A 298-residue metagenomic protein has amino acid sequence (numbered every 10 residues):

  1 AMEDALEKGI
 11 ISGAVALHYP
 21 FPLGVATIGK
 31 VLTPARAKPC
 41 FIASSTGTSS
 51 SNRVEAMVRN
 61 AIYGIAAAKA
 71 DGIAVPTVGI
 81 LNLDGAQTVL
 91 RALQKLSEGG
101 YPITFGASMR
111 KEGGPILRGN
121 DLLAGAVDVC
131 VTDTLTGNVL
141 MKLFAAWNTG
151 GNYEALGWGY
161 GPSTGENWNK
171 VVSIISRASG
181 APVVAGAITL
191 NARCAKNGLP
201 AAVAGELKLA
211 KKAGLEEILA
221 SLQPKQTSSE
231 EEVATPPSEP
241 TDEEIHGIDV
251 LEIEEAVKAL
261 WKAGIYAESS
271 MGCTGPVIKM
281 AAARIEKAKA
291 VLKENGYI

Functional and structural regions predicted by a protein language model:
A1-I10, S50-R53, K111-A124, L156-Y160: Glycine-rich oxoanion-binding loops at beta->alpha junctions
A1-P39: N-terminal glycine-rich phosphate/adenylate-binding segment common to multiple enzyme folds
A37-C40, A124-E216: Glycine-rich phosphate/nucleotide-binding loop
S51-M109: Glycine-rich phosphate/diphosphate-binding loop of Rossmann-like nucleotide-binding domains
D71-V78, P102-K111, S163, N197-G214 (+1 more regions): Flexible, glycine/charged-enriched surface loops at secondary-structure junctions
V89-T149, E239: Active-site rim loops that border cofactor/substrate pockets in soluble metabolic enzymes
E243-E252: Short, surface-exposed ligand-recognition loops at beta-strand->loop->(often short) alpha-helix junctions that present
R284-I298: Charge-rich, low-aromatic oligomerization/scaffolding segments with amphipathic character
